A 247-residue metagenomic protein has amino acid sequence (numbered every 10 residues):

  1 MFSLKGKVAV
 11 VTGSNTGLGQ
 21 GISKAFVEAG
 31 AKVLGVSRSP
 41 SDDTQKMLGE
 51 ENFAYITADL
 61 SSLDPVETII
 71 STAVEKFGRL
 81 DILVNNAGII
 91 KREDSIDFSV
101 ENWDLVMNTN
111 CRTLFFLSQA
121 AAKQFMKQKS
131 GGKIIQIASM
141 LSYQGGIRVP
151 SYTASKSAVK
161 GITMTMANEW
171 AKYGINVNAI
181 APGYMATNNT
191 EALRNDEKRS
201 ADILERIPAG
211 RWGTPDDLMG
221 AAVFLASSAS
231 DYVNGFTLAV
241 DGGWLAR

Functional and structural regions predicted by a protein language model:
V8, N15-G17: Conserved glycine-rich cofactor-binding loop
D94-S95, S99-D104, I203: Substrate-binding pocket helix/loop in short-chain dehydrogenase/reductase
F98, Q144-A154, T165, T190: Active-site loop-to-helix junction immediately N-terminal to the catalytic Tyr of the SDR YXXXK motif in Rossmann-fold
S118, S155, T163: Active-site helix of classical SDR
K123, N168-K172, D231: Alpha-helical segment proximal to the catalytic Tyr-Lys
S139: Residue(s) in the substrate-gating loop at a strand-loop-helix junction that position the organic substrate next
R211-A246: C-terminal substrate-recognition "lid" of short-chain dehydrogenase/reductases
